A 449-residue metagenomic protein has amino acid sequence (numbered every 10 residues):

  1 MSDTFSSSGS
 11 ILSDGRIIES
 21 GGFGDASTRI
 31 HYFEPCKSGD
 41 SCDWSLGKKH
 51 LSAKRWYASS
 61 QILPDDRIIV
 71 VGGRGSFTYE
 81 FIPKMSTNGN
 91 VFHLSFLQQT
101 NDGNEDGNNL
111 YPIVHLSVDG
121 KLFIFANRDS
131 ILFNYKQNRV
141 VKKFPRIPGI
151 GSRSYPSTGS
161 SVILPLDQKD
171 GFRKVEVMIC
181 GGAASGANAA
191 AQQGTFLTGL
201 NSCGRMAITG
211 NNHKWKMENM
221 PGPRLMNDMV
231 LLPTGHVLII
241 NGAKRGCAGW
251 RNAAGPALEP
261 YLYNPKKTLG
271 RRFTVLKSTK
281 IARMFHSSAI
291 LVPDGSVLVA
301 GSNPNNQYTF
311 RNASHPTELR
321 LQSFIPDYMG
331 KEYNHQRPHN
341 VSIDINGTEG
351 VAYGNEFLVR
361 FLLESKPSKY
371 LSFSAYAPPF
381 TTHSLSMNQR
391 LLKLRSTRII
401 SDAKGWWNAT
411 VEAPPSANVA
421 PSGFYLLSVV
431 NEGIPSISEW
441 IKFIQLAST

Functional and structural regions predicted by a protein language model:
M1-T4, K48-R55, Q98-D106, P145-Y155 (+4 more regions): Short loop/turn motifs that recur once per blade in beta-propeller domains
S2, P148-S157, H213-D228, E259 (+2 more regions): Conserved blade-ending motifs and adjacent loop-strand segments that build the rim/top face of beta-propeller domains
T28-N109: Asp-box/WD-like beta-propeller blade repeats and closely related beta-sheet repeat scaffolds
T28-S41, S76-V91, D129-K136, Q192-G210 (+2 more regions): Beta-propeller blade signature
G103-C247: Beta-propeller domains
R283-V341, S372, Y376, S428-P435: Blade-level signature of beta-propeller repeat domains, shared across WD40, Kelch, NHL, RCC1 and BNR/Asp-box propellers
E332-L371, W440-T449: Beta-strand/beta-sandwich contexts
F357-I434, W440: Immunoglobulin-like IPT/TIG beta-sandwich domains and homologous Ig-like subdomains
